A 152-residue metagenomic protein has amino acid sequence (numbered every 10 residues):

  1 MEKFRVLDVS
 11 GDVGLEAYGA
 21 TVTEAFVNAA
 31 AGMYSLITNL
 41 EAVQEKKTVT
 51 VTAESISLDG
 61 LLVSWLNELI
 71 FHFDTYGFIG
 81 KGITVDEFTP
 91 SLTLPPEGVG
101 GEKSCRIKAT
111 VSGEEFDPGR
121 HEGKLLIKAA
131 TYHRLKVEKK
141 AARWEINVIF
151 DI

Functional and structural regions predicted by a protein language model:
E2-P90, K103-I152: N-terminal intrinsically disordered, cationic/polar leader segments that include organellar targeting peptides
P95-G101: Glycine-biased, low-complexity coil/linker segments
